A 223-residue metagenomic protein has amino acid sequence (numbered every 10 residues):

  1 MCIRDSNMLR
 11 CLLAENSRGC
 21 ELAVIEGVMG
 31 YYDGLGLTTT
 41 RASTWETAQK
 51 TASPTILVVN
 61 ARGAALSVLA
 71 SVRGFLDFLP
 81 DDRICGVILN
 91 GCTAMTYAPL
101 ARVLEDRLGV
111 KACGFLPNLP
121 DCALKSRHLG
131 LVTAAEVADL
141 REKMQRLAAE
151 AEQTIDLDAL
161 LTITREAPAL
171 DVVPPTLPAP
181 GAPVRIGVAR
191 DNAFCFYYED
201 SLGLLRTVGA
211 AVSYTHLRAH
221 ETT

Functional and structural regions predicted by a protein language model:
M1-D5, T215-T222: Conserved small/polar residues in nucleotide/adenosyl-binding loops
R4-T51, V59-R83, A94-A98: ATP-dependent carboxylate-amine ligase catalytic core
E46-T47, L104, L204: Hydrophobic/aromatic ligand-binding patch that stacks against planar heteroaromatic rings of cofactors or nucleotides
T55-V58, C113-F115, Y214: Short hydrophobic alpha-helical runs that function as membrane-insertion/retention elements
L57-N60, I88-N90: Conserved beta-strand segments of the P-loop GTPase G domain that flank and frequently precede/overlap
L66-T176: Internal gly/pro-rich beta-alpha loop/helix module that stabilizes soluble enzyme cofactors or their anionic handles
A179-V184: A short, charged/proline- and glycine-enriched loop that marks the coil->beta-strand transition at the N-terminal
R185, A189, A193-R218: Phosphate-binding active sites in nucleotide-utilizing proteins
